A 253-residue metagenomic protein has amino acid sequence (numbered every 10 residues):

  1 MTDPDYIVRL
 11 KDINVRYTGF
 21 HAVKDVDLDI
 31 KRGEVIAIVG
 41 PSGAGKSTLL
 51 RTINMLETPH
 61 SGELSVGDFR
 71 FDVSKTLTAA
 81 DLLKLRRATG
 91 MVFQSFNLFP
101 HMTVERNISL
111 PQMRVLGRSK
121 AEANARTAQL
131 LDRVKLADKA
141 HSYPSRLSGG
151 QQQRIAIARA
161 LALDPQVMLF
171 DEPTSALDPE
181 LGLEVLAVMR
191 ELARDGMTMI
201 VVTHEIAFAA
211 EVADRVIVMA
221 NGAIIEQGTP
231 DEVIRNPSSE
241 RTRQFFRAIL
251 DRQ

Functional and structural regions predicted by a protein language model:
D5-R9, I13-P230: ABC family nucleotide-binding domain
A220, Q227, D231-Q253: C-terminal boundary and immediately downstream tail of ABC-type ATPase nucleotide-binding domains
